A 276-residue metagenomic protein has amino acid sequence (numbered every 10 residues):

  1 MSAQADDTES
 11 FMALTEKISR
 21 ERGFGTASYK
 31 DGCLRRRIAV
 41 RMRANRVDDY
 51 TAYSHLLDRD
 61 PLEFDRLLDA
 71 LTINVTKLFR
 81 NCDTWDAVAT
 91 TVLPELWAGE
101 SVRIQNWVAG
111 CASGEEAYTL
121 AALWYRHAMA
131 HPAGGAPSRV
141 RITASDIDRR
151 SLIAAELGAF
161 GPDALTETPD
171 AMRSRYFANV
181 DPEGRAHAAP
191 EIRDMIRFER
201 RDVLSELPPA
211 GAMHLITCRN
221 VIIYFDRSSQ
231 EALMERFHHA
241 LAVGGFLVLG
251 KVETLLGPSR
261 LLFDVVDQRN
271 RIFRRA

Functional and structural regions predicted by a protein language model:
M1-A109: Conserved AdoMet
S101-L120, R141-T143: Conserved class I S-adenosyl-L-methionine
A109, A130-T217, V221-A232, T254-G257 (+1 more regions): Extended basic-aromatic, gly/pro-enriched interface segments that bind polyanionic ligands
S113-A133: Conserved SAM-binding loop of SAM-dependent methyltransferases across substrates and taxa, primarily the Class I
E231-V243: A short glycine-rich, Lys/Arg-flanked "PGG" loop and its adjoining helix->strand segment in the class I
V243-K251: Conserved beta-strand signature within the Rossmann-like core of class I S-adenosyl-L-methionine
L256-A276: Core SAM-dependent methyltransferase catalytic element
